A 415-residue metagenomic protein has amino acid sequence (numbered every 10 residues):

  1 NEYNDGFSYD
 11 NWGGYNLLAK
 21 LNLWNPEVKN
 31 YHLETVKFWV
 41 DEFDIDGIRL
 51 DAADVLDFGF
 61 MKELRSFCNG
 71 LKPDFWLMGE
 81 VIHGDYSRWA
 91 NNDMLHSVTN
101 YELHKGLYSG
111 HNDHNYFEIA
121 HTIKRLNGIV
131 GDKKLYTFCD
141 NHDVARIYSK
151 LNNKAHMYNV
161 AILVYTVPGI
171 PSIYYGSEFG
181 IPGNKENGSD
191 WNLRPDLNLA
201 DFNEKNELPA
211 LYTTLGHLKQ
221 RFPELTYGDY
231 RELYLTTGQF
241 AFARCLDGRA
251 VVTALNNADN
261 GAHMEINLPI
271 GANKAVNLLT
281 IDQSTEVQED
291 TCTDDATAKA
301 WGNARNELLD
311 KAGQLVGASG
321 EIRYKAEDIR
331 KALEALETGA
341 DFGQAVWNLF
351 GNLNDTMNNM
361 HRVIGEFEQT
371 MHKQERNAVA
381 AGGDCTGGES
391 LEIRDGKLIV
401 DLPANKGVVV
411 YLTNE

Functional and structural regions predicted by a protein language model:
N1-E42, L64-G70, S87: Substrate-binding/active-site clefts of carbohydrate-active enzymes
T35, D41-D44, D51-L135, N153-K154 (+10 more regions): Active-site-proximal helices and loops of the catalytic beta/alpha 8
I147-N152: Short, solvent-exposed helix-loop connector elements
P168-P182: Substrate-binding cleft of secreted/luminal carbohydrate-active enzymes
L233-P269, K311, Q369, N405-V408: Carbohydrate-binding surface patches
Q288-N377: Long intrinsically disordered, low-complexity regions that are acidic and Ser/Thr-rich
A296, V379, E389-E415: C-terminal beta-strand-rich structural cap/linker in extracellular carbohydrate-active enzymes
